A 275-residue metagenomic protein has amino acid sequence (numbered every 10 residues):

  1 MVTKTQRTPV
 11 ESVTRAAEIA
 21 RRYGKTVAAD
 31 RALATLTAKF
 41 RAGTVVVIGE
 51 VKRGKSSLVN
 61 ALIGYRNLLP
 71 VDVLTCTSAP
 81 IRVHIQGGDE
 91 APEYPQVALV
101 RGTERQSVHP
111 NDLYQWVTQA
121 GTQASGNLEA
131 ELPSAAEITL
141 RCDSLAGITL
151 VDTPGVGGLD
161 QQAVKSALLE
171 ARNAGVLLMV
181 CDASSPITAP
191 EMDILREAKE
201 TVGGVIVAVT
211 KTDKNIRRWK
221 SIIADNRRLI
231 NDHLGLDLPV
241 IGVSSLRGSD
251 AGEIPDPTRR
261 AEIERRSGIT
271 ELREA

Functional and structural regions predicted by a protein language model:
M1-G24: Charged, amphipathic alpha-helical linker segments immediately N-terminal to NTP-binding catalytic cores
T5, K25-A29, W219: Residue-level recognition of alpha-helical structural elements
G24-K25, G268: Glycine-centered helix-coil hinge/cap
V27-T37: Pre-Walker A adenine-sensing motif
F40-A275: Globular "head" domains of long coiled-coil molecular machines
